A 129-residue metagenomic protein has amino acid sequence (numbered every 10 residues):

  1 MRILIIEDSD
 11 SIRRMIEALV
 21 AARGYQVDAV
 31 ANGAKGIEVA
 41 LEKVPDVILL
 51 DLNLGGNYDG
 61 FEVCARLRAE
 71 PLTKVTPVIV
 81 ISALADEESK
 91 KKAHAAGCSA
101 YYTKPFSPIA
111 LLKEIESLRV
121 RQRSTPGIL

Functional and structural regions predicted by a protein language model:
E7: Conserved acidic carboxylate
R14-A22: Charged docking surfaces used in two-component/phosphorelay signaling
G24-G33, V39: Short hydrophobic/Thr-rich beta-strand motif most characteristic of the beta2 strand and flanking loop of CheY-like
E38, F61-K74: Short amphipathic alpha-helix used as the core "switch/output" element in two-component signaling
K43-L49, L54: Active-site beta3 strand of CheY-like receiver
V44-D46, L72-P77: His-Asp phosphorelay/catalytic-motif detector in bacterial-type signaling
Y58, E62, A85-T103, K113 (+1 more regions): Alpha4 helix (beta4-alpha4-beta5 surface) of REC/receiver domains from two-component response regulators
